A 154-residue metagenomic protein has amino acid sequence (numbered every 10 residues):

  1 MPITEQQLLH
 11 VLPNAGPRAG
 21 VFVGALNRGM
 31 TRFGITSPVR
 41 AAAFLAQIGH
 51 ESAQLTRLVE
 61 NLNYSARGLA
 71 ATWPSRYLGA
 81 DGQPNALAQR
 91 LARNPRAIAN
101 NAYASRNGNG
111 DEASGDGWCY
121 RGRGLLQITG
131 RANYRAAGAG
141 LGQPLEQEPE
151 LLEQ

Functional and structural regions predicted by a protein language model:
P2-V21, G49-Q154: Peptidoglycan-targeting cell-wall enzymes and recognition modules
A25-T31: Amphipathic, Lys/Arg- and hydrophobic-enriched alpha-helical face
T31-T36, E146-E150: Short, mixed-charge amphipathic alpha-helical segments
S37-A46: Alpha-helical scaffolds flanking conserved acidic
